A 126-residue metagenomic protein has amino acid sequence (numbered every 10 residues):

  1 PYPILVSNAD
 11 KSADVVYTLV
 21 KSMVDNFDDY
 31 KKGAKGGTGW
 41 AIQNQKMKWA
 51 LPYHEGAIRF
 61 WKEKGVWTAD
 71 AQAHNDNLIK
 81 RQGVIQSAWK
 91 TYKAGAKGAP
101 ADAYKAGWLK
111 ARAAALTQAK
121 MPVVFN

Functional and structural regions predicted by a protein language model:
P1-D14: A bilobed periplasmic-binding-protein/Venus flytrap-type ligand-binding module shared by bacterial periplasmic
S7, S22-V24: Short acidic/polar alpha-helix capping motifs at helix-coil junctions
V16, V24-N126: An extracytoplasmic/periplasmic, membrane-proximal ligand-sensing/linker region
